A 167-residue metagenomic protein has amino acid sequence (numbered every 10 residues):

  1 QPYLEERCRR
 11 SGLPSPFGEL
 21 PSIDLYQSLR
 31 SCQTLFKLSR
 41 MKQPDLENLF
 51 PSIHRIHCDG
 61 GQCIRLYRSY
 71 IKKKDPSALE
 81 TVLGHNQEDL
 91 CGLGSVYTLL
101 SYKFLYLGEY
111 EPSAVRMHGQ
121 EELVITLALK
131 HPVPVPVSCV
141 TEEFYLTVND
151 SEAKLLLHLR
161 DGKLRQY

Functional and structural regions predicted by a protein language model:
Q1, K37, Q43-E109: Acidic, Mg2+-coordinating catalytic module of metal-dependent nucleases/exonucleases that use a two-metal-ion mechanism
Q1-S39: Conserved DEDDh/DEDDy metal-dependent 3′-5′ exonuclease domain
L4, I23, Q43-L46, L79-L83 (+5 more regions): Generic hydrophobic secondary-structure signal
R10-L13, K42, F144-V148: Short, low-complexity, polar/charged sequence segments that are solvent-exposed and flexible
L13, D75-L79, L83, V133-V137 (+1 more regions): Short, structured coil/loop segments at alpha-helix boundaries
P16, L20, T34-K37, G94 (+3 more regions): Generic alpha-helix signal with a bias toward terminal, lower-confidence helices and secondary-structure junctions
S22-R30, N48-H54, Q87-Y97, Y110 (+1 more regions): Short, surface-exposed, charge-dense and proline/glycine-enriched linear segments
L107-Y167: Polyanion-binding interface signature
